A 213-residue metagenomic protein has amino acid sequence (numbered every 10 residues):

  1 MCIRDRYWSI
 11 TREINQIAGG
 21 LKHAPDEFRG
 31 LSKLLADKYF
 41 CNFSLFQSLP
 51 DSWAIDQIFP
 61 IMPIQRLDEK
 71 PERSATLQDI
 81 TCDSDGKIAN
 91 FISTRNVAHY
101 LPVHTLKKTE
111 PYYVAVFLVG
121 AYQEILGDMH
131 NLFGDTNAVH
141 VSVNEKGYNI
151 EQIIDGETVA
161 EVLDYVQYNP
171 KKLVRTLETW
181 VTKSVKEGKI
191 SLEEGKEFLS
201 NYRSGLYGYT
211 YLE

Functional and structural regions predicted by a protein language model:
R4-E213: Charged (often Lys/Glu-rich) extended helix/loop segments that serve as interaction or gating elements
